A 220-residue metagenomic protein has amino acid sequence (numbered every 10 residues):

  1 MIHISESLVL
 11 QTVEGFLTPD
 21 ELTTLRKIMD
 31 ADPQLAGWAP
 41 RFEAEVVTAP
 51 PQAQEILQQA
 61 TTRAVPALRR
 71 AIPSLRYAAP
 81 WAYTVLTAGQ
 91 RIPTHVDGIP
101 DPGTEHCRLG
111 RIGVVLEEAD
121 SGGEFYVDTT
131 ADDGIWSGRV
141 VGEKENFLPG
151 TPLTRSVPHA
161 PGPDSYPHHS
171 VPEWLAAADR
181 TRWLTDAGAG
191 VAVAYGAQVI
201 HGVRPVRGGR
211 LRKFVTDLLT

Functional and structural regions predicted by a protein language model:
M1-A194, Q198-T220: Fe(II)/2-oxoglutarate oxygenase catalytic core
